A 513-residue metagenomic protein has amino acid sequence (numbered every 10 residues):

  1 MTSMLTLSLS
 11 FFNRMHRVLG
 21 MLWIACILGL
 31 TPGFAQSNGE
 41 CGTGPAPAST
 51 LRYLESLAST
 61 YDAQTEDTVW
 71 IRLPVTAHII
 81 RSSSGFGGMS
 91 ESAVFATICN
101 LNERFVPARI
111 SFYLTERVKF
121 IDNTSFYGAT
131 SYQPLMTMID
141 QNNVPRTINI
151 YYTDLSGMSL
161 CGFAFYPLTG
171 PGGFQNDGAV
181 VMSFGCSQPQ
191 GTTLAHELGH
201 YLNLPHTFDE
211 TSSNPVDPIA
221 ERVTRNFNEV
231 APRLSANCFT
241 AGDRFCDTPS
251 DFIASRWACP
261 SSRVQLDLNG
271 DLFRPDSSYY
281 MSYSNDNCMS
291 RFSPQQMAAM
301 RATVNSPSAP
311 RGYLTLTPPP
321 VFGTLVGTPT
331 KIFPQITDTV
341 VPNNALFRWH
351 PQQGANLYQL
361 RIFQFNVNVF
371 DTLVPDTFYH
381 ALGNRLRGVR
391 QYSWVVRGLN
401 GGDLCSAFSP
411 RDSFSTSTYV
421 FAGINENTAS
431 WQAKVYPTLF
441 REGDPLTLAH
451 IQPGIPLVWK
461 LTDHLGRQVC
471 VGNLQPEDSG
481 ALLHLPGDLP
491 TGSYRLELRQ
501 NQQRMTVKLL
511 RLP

Functional and structural regions predicted by a protein language model:
T31, Q391, R397, E426-P513: C-terminal outer-membrane/trafficking sorting elements
Q36-I148, Y152-G157, G323: Propeptide-to-catalytic entry region of secreted or membrane-anchored zinc metalloproteases
T137-N214: Active-site-proximal segment of zinc-dependent metalloprotease catalytic domains
C186-S290: The catalytic-center signature of Zn2+-dependent metalloproteases
T317-Q335, S415-Y436: Residue-level detector of functionally pivotal "anchor" positions at catalytic/ligand-binding pockets or at interdomain
A345-Q353: Conserved aromatic anchor
L386-G402: Beta-strand-rich modules
G401-Y419: Extracellular fibronectin type III
